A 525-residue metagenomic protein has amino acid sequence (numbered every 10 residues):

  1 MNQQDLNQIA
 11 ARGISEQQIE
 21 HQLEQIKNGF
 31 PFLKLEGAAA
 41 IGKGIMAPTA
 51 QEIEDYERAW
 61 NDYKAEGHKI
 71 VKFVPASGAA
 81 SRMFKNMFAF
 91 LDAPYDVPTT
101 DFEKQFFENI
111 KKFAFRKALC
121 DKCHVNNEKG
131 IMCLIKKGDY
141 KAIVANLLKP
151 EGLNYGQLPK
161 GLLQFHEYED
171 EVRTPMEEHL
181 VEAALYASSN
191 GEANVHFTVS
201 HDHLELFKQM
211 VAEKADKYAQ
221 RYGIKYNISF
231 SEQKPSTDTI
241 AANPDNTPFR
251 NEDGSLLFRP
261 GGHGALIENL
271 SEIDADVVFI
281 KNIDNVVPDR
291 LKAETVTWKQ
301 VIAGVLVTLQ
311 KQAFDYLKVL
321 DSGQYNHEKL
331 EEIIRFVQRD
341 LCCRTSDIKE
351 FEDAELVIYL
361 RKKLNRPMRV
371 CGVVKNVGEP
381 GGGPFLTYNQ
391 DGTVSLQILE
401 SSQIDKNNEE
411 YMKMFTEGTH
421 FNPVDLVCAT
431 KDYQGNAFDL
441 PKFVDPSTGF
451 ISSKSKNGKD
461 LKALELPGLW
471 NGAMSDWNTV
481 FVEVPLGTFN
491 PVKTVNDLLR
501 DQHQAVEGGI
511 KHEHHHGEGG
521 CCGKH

Functional and structural regions predicted by a protein language model:
M1-L33: Polybasic, low-complexity association/targeting segments
N7-I9, N28-P31, L35-V377, L386-I398 (+4 more regions): Domain-scale recognition of functional cores that engage charged ligands
C133-K137, D284, K299-Q338, F415-E513: Conserved catalytic alpha/beta cores of large enzymes that bind or transform nucleotide phosphates and polynucleotides
A183, K214-A219, N407-T416, L464-N471: Intrinsically disordered, low-complexity boundary segments flanking structured domains
E192, P367, P380, F421-P423 (+1 more regions): A general secondary-structure signal for short beta-strands and their flanking turns/coil in non-transmembrane regions
V278, Y388-P423, D432, T448-S452: C-terminal, active-site-flanking charged/polar segments
I510-H525: Histidine-centered metal-binding segments
